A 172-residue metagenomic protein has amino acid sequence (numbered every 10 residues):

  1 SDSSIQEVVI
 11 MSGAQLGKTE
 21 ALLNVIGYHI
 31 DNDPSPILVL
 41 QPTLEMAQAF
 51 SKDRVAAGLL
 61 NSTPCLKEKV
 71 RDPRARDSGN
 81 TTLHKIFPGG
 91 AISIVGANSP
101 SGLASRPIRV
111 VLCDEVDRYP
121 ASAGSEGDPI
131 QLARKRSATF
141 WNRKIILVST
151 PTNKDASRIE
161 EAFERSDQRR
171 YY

Functional and structural regions predicted by a protein language model:
S1-Y172: Phosphate/NTP-binding elements of NTP-utilizing enzymes
